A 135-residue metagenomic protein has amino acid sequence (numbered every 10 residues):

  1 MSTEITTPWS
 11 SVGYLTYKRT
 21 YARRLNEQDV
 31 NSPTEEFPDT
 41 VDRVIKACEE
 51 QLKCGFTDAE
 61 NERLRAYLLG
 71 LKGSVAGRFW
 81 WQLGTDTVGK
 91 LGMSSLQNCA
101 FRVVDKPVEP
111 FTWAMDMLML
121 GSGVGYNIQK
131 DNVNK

Functional and structural regions predicted by a protein language model:
M1-K135: Extended catalytic cores of very large enzyme megasubunits
